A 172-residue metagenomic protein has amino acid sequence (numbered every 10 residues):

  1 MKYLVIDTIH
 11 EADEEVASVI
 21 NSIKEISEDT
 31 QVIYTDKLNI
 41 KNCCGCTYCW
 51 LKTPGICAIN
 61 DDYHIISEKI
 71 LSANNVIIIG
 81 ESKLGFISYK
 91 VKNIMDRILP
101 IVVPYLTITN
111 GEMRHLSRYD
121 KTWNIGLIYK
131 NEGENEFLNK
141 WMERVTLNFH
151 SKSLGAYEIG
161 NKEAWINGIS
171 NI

Functional and structural regions predicted by a protein language model:
M1-V76, G80, L84-V103, E158-I172: N-terminal beta1-alpha1-beta2 submodule of the flavodoxin-like/Rossmannoid cofactor-binding fold
Y3-I6, N124-N131: Short hydrophobic beta-strand segments
I20-N21, R114-L116, E143: Intrinsically disordered, low-complexity boundary segments flanking structured domains
D62-I65, G111-H115: A generic local structural motif
I98-M113, L154-A156: Short, acidic/small-residue loops that bind anionic groups at enzyme active sites
L116-T122: Short, conserved loop/helix-junction motifs that constitute active-site signature segments in enzyme catalytic cores
G133-I172: Glycine-rich phosphate/pyrophosphate-binding loop and the adjoining helix
